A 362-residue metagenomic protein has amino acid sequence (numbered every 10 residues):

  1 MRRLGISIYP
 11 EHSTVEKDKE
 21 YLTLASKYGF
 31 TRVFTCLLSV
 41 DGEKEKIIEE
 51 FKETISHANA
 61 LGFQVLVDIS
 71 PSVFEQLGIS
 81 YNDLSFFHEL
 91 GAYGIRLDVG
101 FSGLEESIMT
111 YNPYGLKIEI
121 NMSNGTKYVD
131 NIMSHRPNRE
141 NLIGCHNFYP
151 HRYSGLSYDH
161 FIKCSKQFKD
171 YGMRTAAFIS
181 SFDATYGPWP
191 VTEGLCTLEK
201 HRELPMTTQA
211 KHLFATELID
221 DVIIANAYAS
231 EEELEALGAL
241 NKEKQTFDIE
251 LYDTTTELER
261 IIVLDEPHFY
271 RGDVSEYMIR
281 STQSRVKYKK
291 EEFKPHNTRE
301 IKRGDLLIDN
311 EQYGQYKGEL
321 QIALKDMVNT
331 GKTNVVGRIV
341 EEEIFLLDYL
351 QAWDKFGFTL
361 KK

Functional and structural regions predicted by a protein language model:
M1-K19, V67-I79, T192-L204: Active-site mouth loops of central-metabolism enzymes
S13-S26, Q76-F86, V129-D130, P205-H212: Short, acidic/polar
K17-S39, H88-G94: Catalytic domains of carbohydrate-active enzymes, especially glycoside hydrolases
R32-T54: Glycine-rich, proline-tolerant flexible connector loops at the mouths of alpha/beta enzymes
C36-L38, K44, D68-P71, A92-G103 (+2 more regions): Catalytic beta/alpha-barrel core
I48-Y93, L104-E105: N-terminal active-site wall of soluble small-molecule enzyme domains
N121-D253: Catalytic alpha/beta core domains of metabolic enzymes, predominantly
Y252-K362: C-terminal functional modules
